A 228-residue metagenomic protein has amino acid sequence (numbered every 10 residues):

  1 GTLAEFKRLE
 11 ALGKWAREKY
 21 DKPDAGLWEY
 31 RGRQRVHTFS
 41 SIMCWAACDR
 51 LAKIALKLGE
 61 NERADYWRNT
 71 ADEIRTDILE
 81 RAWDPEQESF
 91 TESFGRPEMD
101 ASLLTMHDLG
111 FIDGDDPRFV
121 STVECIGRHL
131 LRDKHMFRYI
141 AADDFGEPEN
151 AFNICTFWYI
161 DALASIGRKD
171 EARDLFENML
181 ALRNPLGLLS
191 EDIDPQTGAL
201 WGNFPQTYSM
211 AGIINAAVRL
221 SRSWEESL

Functional and structural regions predicted by a protein language model:
G1-A4, P23-R31, R50-R68: Inter-helical turn/loop segments and adjacent helix faces that build the functional surface of alpha-helical bundle
F6, E10-R31, D72-N153, D174-S227: Extended glycan-interaction surfaces of carbohydrate-active proteins
E149-K169: C-terminal substrate/ligand-recognition segments
